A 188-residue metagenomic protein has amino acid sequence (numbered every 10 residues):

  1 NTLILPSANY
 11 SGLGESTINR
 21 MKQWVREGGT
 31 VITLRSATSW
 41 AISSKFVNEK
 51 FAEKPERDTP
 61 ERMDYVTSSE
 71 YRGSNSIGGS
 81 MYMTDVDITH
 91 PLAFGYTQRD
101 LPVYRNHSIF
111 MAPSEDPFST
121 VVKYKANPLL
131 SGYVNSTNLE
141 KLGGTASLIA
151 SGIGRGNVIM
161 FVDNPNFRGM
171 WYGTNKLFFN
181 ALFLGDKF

Functional and structural regions predicted by a protein language model:
N1-E49, R168: Helical hinge/lid and interdomain linker segments adjacent to catalytic or ligand-binding clefts that mediate domain
N1-L3, G29-I32, M81, S119-T120 (+1 more regions): Beta-sheet entry/capping signal
L3-S7, I32-R35, G95, Y104 (+2 more regions): Generic beta-strand/beta-sheet core signal
N19, Q23, S39, S44 (+5 more regions): Feature representing long, continuous alpha-helical segments
N19-M21, E70-Y71, G79-M81, H107-I109 (+2 more regions): Generic recognition of flexible, low-complexity loop/linker segments
R26, N75, G152-G154: Extracellular/periplasmic catalytic domains that process cell-envelope and extracellular macromolecules
S44-S131: An acidic, glycine-rich "communication" segment
T97, L101-P102, A126, L130-F188: Extracellular ligand-binding/catalytic regions of CAZymes and related secreted enzymes and adhesion modules
